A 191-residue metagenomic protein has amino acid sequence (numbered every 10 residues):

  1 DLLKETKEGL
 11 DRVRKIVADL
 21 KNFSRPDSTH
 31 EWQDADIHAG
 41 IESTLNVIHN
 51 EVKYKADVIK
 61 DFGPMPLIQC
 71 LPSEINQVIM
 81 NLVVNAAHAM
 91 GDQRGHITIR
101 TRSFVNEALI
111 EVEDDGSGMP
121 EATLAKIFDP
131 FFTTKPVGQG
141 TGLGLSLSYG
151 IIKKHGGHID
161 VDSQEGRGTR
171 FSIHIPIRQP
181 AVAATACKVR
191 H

Functional and structural regions predicted by a protein language model:
D1-H191: Core catalytic ATP-binding domain of two-component histidine kinases
